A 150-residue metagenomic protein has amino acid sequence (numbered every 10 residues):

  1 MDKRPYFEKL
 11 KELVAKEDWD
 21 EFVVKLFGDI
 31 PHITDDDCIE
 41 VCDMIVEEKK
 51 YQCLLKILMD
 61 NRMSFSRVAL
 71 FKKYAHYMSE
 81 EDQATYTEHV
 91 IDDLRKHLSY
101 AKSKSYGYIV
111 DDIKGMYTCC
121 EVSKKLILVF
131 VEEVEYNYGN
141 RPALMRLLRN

Functional and structural regions predicted by a protein language model:
M1-N150: Eukaryote-biased, non-catalytic alpha-solenoid scaffold regions
